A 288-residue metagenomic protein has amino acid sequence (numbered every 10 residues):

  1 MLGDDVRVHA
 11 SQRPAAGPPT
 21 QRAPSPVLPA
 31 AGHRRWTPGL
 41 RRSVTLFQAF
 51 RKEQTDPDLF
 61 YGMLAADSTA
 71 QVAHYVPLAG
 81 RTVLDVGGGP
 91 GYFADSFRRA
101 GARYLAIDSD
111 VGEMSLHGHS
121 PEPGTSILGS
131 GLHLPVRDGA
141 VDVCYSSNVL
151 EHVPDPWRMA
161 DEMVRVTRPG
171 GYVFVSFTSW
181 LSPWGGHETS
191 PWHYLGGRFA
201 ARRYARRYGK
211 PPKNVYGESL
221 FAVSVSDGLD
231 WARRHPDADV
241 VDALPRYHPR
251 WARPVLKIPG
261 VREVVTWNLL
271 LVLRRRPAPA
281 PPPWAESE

Functional and structural regions predicted by a protein language model:
L2-H133, T266-L269, P279-E288: Conserved N-terminal segment of class I S-adenosyl-L-methionine
P77-L78, D138, A160: A short, aliphatic-rich alpha-helical micro-motif
L134-V136, V153: Helix-loop segment at the mouth of the active site in Rossmann-fold oxidoreductases, especially SDR/KR enzymes
Y145: A conserved beta-strand element that flanks and buttresses the S-adenosyl-L-methionine
N148-H152: Short catalytic micro-motifs in class I SAM-dependent methyltransferases
P154-E162, R168, Y172-P279: S-adenosyl-L-methionine-dependent methyltransferase catalytic module, highlighting the catalytic core
